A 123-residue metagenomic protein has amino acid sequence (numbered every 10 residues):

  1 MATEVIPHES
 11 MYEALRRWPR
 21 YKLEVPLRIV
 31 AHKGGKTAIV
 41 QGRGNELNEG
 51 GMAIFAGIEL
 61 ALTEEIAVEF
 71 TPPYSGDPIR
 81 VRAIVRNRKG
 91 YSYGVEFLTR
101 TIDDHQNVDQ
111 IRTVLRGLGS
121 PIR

Functional and structural regions predicted by a protein language model:
M1-R123: Structured alpha-helical
